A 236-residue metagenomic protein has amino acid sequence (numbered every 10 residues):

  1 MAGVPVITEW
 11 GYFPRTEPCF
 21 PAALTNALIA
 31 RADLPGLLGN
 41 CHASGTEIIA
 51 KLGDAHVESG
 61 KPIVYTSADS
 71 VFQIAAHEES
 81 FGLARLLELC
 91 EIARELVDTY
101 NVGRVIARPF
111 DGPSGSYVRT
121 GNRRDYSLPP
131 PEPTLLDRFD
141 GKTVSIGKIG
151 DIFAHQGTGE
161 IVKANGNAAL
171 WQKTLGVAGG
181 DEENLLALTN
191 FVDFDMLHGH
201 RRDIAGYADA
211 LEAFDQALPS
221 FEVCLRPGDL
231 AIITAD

Functional and structural regions predicted by a protein language model:
M1, R138-F139, T174, N184-L197 (+2 more regions): Beta-strand elements within well-structured catalytic alpha/beta cores of enzymes that handle phosphate/sulfate esters
M1-R85, V97, R108-R119: Active-site nucleophile/metal-coordination loop of metallo-enzymes that catalyze phosphate/sulfate and related
K51-D54, C90-L96, T134-R138, L170-E182 (+1 more regions): Short amphipathic alpha-helices and their capping/turn segments at secondary-structure boundaries
G60-I63, V102-I106, T174-D195: Active-site regions of oxyanion-processing enzymes, predominantly non-cytosolic
S67-H77, I149, F153-T158, D181-A217: Active-site His/acidic residue clusters
A76-H77, A84-K148: Extended, H/D-rich, highly charged conserved domains that either
S145-K173: Functional beta-strand-loop-alpha-helix junction segments that form "active/interaction loops" within catalytic
G206, A210-D236: Metal-dependent active-site segment of extracytoplasmic phospho-/sulfohydrolases and closely related
